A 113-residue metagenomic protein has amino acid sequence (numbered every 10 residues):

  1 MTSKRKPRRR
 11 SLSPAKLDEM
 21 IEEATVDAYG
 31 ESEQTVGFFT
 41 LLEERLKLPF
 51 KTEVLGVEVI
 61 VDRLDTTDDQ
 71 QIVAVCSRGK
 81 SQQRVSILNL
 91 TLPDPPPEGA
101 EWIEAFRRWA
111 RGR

Functional and structural regions predicted by a protein language model:
T2-P49: Mixed-charge, Lys/Arg-rich low-complexity intrinsically disordered regions
S3, A24-D27, A100-R113: Long, low-complexity intrinsically disordered regions
F50-V54: A short beta-strand micro-motif
V57-D65: Short beta-strand-centered aromatic/proline hotspots
D62, V75-S77: Beta-strand residues in well-ordered beta-sheet regions across diverse protein folds
D68-V75: Short aromatic-glycine-enriched beta-strand elements
S81-L90: A short macromolecule-binding patch
